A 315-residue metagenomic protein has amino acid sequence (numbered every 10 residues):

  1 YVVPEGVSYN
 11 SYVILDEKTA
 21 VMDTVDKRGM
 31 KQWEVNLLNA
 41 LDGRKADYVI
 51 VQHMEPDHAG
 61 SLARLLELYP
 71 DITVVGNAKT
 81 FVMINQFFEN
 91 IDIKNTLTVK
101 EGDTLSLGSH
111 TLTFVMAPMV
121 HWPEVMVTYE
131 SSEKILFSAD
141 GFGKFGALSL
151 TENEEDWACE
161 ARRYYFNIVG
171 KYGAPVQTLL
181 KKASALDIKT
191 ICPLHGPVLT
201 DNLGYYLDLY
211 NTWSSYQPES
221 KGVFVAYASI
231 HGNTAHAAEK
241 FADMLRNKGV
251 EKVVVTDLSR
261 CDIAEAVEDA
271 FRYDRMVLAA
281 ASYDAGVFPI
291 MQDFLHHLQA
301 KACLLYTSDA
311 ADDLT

Functional and structural regions predicted by a protein language model:
Y1-N39, V127-E130, K134-S138, T234: Conserved beta-strand hairpin/beta-sheet module of binuclear metal-dependent hydrolase folds, prominently
E17, R28-V75: Active-site metal-binding motif and surrounding structural segment of the metallo-beta-lactamase
M22-T24, D47-M54, V75-N77, L136-A139 (+1 more regions): Active-site neighborhood of phospho(di)ester-bond hydrolases with catalytic His/Asp-centered motifs
E67-Y69, A300-L305: Short, conserved loop/helix-junction motifs that constitute active-site signature segments in enzyme catalytic cores
G76-V125, Y172-T178: Metallo-beta-lactamase
T111-P193, V198-D201: Metallo-beta-lactamase
N202-C303: N-terminal beta1-alpha1-beta2 submodule of the flavodoxin-like/Rossmannoid cofactor-binding fold
Y306, A310-T315: Single conserved hydrophobic/aromatic residue that forms the stacking wall/gate of nucleotide- or nucleobase-binding
